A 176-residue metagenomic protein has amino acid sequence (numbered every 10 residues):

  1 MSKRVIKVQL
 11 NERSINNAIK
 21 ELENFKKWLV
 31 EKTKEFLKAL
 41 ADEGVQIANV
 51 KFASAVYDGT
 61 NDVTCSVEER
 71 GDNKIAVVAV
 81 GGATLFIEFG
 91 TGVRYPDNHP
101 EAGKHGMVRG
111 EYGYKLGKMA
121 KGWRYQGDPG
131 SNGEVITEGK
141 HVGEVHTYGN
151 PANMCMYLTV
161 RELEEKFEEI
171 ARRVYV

Functional and structural regions predicted by a protein language model:
M1-T84, D97-V176: Short, Lys/Arg-rich flexible segments
E88: His/Glu-rich zincin catalytic helix
